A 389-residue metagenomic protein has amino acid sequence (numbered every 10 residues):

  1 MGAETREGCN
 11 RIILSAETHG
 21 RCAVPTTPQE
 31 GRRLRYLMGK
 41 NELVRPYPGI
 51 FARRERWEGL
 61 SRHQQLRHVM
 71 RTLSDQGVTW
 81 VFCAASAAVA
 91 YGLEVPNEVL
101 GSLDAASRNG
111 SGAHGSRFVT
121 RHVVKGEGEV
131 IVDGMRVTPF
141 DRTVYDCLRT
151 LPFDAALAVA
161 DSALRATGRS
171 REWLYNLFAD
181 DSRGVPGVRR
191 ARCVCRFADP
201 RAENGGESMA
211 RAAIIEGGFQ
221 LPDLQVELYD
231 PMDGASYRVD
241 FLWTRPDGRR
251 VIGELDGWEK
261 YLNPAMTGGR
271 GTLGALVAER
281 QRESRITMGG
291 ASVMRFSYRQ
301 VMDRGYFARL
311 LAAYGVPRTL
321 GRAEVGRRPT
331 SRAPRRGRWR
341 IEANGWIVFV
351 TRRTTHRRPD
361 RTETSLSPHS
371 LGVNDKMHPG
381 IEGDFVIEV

Functional and structural regions predicted by a protein language model:
M1-G187, V316-V389: Short gly/ser-rich loop at a beta-strand->alpha-helix junction or flexible surface loop bordering the NTP-binding
L60-R62, Y237-D240, A308-A312: Short low-complexity, flexible loop/linker segments enriched in glycine and/or proline with clustered acidic
C193-S208: A short, highly charged nucleic-acid-interacting micro-segment common to nuclease and nuclease-linked defense proteins
P200-N204, Y229-S236: Active-site glycine- and acidic-residue-rich loops that bind and position anionic ligands or nucleotide-like cofactors
A213-L221, R285-M288: Short helix-loop-beta junction
G218-D233: A short acidic/basic microdomain associated with nuclease active sites
Y229-G234, R245-V251, G257-V389: Basic, glycine-rich
